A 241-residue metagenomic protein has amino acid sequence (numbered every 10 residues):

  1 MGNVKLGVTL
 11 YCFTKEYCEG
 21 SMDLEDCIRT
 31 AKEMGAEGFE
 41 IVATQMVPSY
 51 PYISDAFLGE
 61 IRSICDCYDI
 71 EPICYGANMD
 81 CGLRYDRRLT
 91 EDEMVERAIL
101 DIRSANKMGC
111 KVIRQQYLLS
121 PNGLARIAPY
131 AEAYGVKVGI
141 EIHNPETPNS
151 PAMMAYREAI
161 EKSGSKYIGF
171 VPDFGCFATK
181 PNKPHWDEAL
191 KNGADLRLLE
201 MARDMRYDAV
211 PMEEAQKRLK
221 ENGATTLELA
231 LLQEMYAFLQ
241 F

Functional and structural regions predicted by a protein language model:
M1-D23, G76-M79: Boundary/entry segment of secreted carbohydrate-active catalytic domains
G2-V4, M34-A36, D66-Y75: Short coil-to-beta-strand
K15-Y17, Q45-S49, C81-R88: A short acidic, helix-capping loop that chelates divalent metal ions and anchors anionic groups
E19-D23, P51-G59, R87-I99: Glycine-rich anion/phosphate-binding loops
D23-T44, L100-V112: Catalytic domains of carbohydrate-active enzymes, especially glycoside hydrolases
G38-D66: Glycine-rich, proline-tolerant flexible connector loops at the mouths of alpha/beta enzymes
I41-T44, A77, Y117, H143: Active-site loop/turn elements of alpha/beta-hydrolase fold enzymes, especially the short glycine-/histidine-rich
S63-E71, C81-P172, C176-F238: Active-site acidic/histidine proton-transfer and metal-coordination neighborhood in alpha/beta enzyme cores
